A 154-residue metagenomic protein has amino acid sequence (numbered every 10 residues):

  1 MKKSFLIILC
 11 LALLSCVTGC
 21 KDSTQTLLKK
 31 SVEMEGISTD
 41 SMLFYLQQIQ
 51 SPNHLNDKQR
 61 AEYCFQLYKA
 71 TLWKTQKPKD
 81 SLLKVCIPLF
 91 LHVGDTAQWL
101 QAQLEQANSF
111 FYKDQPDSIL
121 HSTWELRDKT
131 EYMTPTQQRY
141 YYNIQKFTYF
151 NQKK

Functional and structural regions predicted by a protein language model:
S4-L11, S15-K154: A "functional boundary" signal
